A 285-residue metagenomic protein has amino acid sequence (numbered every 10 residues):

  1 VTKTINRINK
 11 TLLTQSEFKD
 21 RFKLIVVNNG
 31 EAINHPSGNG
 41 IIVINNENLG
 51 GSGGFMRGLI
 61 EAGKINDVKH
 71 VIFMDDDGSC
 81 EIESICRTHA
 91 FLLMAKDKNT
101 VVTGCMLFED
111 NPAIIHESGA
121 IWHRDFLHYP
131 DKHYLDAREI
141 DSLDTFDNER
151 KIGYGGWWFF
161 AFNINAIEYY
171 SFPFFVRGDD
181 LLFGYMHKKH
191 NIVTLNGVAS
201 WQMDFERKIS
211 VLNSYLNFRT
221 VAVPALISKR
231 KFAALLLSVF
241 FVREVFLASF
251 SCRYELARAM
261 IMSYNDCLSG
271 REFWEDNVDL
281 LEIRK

Functional and structural regions predicted by a protein language model:
T4-R21: Short, acidic, metal-binding catalytic loop of nucleotide-sugar glycosyltransferases
S37-G53, E61: Conserved donor nucleotide-binding strand/loop of the catalytic core
M56-H70: Active-site nucleotide-sugar/metal-binding loop of Leloir-type enzymes
D67-S79: Short beta-strand-to-loop acidic/aromatic patch adjacent to the donor-nucleotide binding site
E83-Y129: Conserved donor NDP-sugar-binding/catalytic core segment of glycosyltransferases
H133-F159, K208: A recurrent flexible, glycine/aromatic-enriched loop bordering the glycosyltransferase active site that acts as
G153-F159, E168-Y185, H190-V198, L212: Donor nucleotide-sugar recognition loop
R219-K285: Terminal low-complexity segments of carbohydrate-biosynthetic enzymes
